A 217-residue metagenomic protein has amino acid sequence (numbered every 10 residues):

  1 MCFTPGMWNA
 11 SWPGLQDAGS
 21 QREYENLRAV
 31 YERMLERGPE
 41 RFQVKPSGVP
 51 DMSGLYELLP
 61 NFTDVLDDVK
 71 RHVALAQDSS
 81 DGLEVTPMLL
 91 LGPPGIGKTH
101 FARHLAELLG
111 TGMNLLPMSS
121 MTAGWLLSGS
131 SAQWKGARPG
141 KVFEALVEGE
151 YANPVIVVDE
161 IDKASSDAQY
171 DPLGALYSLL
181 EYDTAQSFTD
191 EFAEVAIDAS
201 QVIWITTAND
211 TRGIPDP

Functional and structural regions predicted by a protein language model:
M1-P50: Interdomain "pre-motor" coupling segment immediately N-terminal to P-loop NTPase/helicase cores
P46-L91: Pre-Walker A (pre-P-loop) alpha-helix and adjacent loop at the N terminus of AAA/AAA+ ATPase modules, a conserved
E84-M118, V147: Walker A/P-loop
L108-R138, A145, S165: AAA+/P-loop NTPase substrate/partner-engagement loops
Q133-V157, T189-A196: Conserved alpha-helical scaffold flanking the Walker A/P-loop in AAA+ ATPase domains
V158-I197: Conserved catalytic/switch belt of AAA+ P-loop NTPases
D159-I161, F192, Q201-T211: A short beta-strand-to-loop transition that corresponds to the Sensor-1 phosphate-sensing loop of AAA+ P-loop ATPases
A168, N209-P217: Short regulatory helix/loop adjacent to the ATP-binding pocket of P-loop NTPases
